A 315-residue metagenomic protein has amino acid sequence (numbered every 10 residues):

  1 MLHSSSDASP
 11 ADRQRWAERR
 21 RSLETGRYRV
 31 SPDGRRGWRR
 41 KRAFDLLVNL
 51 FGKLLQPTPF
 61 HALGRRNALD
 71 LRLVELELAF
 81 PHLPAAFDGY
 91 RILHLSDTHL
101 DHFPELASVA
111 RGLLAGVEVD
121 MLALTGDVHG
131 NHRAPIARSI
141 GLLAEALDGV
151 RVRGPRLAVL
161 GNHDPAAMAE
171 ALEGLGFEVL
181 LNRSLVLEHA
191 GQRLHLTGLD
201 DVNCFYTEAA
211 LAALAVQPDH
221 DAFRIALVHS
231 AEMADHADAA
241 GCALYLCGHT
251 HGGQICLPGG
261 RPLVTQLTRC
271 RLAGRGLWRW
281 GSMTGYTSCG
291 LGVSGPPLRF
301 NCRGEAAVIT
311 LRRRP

Functional and structural regions predicted by a protein language model:
M1-L50, A237-A239, S294-P315: A short C-terminal boundary segment appended to hydrolase-like catalytic domains
L2-R19, K41, D45-G141: N-terminal active-site segment of His-dependent metallophosphoesterases
L71, F80-L93, L185-T197, F223 (+2 more regions): Beta-strand-turn-beta hairpins that frame and shape the catalytic cleft of phosphate-ester-processing enzymes
L93-S96, M121-D127, P155-N162, L180-R183 (+3 more regions): Active-site neighborhood of phospho(di)ester-bond hydrolases with catalytic His/Asp-centered motifs
T98-F103, R133-I136, D200-C204, F223 (+1 more regions): Short, flexible loop segments at the rims of nucleotide/cofactor-binding pockets, characterized by
P104-H189: Core catalytic region of metal-dependent phosphoesterases/phosphodiesterases, especially metallo-beta-lactamase-like
G174, A231-T310, P315: Conserved beta-sheet core of the metallophosphoesterase superfamily
G174-L175, R183, H189-V228, A234-D235 (+2 more regions): Binuclear metal-dependent hydrolase catalytic cores centered on His/Asp/Glu-rich metal-binding motifs
